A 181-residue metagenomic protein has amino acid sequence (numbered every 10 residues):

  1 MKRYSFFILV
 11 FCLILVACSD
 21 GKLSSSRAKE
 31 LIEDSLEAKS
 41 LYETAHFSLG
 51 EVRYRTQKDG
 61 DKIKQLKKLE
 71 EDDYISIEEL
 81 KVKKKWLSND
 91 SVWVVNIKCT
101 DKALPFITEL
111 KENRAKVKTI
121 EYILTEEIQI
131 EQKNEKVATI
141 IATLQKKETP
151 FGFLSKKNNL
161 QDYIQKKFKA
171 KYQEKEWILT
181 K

Functional and structural regions predicted by a protein language model:
I14-A17: C-terminal motif of bacterial Sec signal peptides marking the signal peptidase cleavage site
S19-K22: Bacterial signal peptide processing site
S26-F47: Post-signal peptide N-terminal segment of mature Sec-exported envelope proteins
G60-S76, L80-K81: Basic amphipathic alpha-helical segments that dock to polyanions
E78-K116: Accessory beta->alpha helical hairpin/"wing" motif in late/C-terminal subdomains of nucleic-acid enzymes
L87, K102-I107, Q145-Q161: Short, cysteine-centered beta-strand-loop-beta hairpins and adjacent loop/turn segments enriched in charged/polar
K136-K146: A short hydrophobic beta-strand element
T139-I141, Q161-K181: Short beta-strand edge/turn micro-motifs at domain boundaries
